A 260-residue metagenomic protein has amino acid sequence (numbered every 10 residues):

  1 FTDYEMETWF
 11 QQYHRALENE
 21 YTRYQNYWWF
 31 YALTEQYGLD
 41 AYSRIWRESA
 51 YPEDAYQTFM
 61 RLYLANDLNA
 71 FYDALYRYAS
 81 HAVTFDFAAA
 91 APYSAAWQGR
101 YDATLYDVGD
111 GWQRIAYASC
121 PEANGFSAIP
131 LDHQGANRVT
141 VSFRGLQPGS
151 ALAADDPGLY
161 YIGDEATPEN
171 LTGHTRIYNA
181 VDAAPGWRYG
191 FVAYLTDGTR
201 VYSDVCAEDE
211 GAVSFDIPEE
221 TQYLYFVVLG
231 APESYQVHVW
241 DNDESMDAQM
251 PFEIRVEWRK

Functional and structural regions predicted by a protein language model:
F1-Q36, D40, W46-V83: Acidic/His/Gly-enriched intrinsically disordered linker/tail segments that often contain short helix/coil "MoRF-like"
Y51-K260: Beta/coil-rich, acidic/histidine-enriched accessory regions frequently appended to metallopeptidases
